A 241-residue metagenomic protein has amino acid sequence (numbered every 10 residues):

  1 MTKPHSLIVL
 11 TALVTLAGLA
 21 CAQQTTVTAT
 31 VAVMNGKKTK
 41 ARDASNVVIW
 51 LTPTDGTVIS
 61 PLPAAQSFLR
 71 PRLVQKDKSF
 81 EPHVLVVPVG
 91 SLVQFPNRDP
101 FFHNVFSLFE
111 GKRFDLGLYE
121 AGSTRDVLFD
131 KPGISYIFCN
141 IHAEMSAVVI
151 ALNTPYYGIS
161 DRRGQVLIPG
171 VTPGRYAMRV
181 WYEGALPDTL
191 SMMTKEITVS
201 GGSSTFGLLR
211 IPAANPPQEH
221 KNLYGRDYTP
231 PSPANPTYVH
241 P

Functional and structural regions predicted by a protein language model:
M1-V9: Bacterial N-terminal signal peptides that target proteins for export
P4, A22-Q23: Intrinsically disordered, low-complexity regions enriched in polar/acidic and amide residues
V9-T15: Hydrophobic helical h-region of N-terminal Sec-dependent signal peptides in bacterial secretory/periplasmic proteins
A17-L19: N-terminal signal peptide c-region/cleavage motif recognized by signal peptidases
Q23-P241: Extracytoplasmic copper-binding redox domains, predominantly the cupredoxin/blue-copper superfamily
